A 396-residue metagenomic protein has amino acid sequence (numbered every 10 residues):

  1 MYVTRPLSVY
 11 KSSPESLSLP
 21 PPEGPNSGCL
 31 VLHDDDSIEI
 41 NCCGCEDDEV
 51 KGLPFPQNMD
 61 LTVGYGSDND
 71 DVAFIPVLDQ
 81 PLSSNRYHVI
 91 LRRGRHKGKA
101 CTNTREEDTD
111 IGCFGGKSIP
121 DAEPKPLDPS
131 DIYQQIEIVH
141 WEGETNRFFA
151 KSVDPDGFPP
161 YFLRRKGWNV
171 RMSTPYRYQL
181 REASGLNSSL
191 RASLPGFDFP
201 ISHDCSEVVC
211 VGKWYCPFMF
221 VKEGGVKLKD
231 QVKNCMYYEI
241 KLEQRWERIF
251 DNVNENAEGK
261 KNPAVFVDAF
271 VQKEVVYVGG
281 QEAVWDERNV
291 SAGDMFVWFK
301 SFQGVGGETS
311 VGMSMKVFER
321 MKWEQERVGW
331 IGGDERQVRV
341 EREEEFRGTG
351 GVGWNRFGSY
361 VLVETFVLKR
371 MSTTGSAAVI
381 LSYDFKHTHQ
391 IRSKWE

Functional and structural regions predicted by a protein language model:
M1-P217: Lectin-like carbohydrate-binding module/patch detector with strong preference for beta-trefoil
D198-E396: Membrane-permeabilization and membrane-interfacing ectodomains
